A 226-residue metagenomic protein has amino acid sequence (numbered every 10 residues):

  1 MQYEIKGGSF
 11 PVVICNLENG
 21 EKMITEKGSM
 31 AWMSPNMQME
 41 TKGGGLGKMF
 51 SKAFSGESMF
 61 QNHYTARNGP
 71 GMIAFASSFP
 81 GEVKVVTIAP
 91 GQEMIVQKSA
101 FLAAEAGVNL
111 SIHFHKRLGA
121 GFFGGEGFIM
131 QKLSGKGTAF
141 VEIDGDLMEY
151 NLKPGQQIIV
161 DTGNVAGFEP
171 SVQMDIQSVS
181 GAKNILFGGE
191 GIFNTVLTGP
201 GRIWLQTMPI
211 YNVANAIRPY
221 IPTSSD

Functional and structural regions predicted by a protein language model:
M1-D226: Composition-driven recognition of glycine/serine/threonine/acidic- and proline-rich low-complexity segments and repeats
